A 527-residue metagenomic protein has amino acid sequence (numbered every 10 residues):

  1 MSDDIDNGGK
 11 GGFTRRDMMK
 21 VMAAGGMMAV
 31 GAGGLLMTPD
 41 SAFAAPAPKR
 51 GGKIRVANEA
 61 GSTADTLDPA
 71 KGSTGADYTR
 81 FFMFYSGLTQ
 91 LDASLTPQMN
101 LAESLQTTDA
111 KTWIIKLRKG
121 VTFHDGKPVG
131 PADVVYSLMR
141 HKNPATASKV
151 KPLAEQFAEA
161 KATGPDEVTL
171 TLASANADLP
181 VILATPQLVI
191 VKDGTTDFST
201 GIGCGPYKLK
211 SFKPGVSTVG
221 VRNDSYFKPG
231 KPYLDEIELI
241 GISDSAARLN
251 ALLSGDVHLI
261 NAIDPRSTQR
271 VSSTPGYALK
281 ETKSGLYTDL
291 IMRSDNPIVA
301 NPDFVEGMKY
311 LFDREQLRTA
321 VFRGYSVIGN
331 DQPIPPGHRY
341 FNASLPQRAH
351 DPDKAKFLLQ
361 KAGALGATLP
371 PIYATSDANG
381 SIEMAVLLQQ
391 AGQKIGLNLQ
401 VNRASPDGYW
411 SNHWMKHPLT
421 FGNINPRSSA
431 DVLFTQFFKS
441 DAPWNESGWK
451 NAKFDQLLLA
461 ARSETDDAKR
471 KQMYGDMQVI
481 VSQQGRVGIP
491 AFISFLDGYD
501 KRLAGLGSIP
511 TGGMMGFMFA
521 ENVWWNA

Functional and structural regions predicted by a protein language model:
M1-D17, A24-V30, P39-S41: N-terminal secretory signal peptides
A57-D109, M139, I202-C204: N-terminal lobe/hinge region of extracytoplasmic solute-binding protein
D92, T96, A175-N176, V181-E238 (+3 more regions): Gly/Pro-rich hinge or "lid" segments in bacterial periplasmic/extracellular proteins
Q106, V150-K192: Surface-exposed binding/hinge segments that line and control ligand-binding clefts or catalytic entry sites
S225-R270, Q390, N398-Q400: Ligand-site clamp/hinge motif
I328-K361, S376-S381: Structural transition elements
K394, N398-Y409, T435-K501, A527: Extracytoplasmic/peripheral linker and loop segments enriched in polar/acidic and small residues with frequent Thr/Pro
Y499-A527: Long beta-strand-rich cores associated with HINT superfamily self-processing modules
